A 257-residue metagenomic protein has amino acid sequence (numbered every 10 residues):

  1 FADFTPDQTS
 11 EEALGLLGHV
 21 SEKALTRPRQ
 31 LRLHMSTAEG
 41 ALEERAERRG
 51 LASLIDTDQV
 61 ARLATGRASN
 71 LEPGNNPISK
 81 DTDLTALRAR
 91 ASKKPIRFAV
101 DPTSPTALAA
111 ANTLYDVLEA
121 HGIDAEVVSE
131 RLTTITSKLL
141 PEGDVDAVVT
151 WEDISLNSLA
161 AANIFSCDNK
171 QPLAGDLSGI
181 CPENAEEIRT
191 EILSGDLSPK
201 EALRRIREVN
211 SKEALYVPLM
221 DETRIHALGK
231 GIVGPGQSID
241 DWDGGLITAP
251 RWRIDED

Functional and structural regions predicted by a protein language model:
F1-A13: Ligand-site clamp/hinge motif
F4-D7, A38, V100-S104, W151-D153 (+1 more regions): Structural motif
P6, G18, T37-E39, L54-A68 (+7 more regions): Sec/Tat-exported extracytoplasmic proteins
L14-P28, H34-E44, S79-R90, K138-G143 (+2 more regions): Short, solvent-exposed loop/beta-turn-alpha elements that line the ligand-binding surface or hinge of extracytoplasmic
A24, V100-D101, D124-L132: Short beta-strand-to-loop elements that line the ligand-binding cleft of bilobed periplasmic-binding protein-like
P28-Q30, K93, A214: Extracytoplasmic
E43-H121, R205, I254-E256: Append "and occasionally in soluble cytosolic enzymes with long acidic Gly/Pro-rich linkers
R49, A61-A64, L71, E126-T136 (+1 more regions): Extracytoplasmic/peripheral linker and loop segments enriched in polar/acidic and small residues with frequent Thr/Pro
